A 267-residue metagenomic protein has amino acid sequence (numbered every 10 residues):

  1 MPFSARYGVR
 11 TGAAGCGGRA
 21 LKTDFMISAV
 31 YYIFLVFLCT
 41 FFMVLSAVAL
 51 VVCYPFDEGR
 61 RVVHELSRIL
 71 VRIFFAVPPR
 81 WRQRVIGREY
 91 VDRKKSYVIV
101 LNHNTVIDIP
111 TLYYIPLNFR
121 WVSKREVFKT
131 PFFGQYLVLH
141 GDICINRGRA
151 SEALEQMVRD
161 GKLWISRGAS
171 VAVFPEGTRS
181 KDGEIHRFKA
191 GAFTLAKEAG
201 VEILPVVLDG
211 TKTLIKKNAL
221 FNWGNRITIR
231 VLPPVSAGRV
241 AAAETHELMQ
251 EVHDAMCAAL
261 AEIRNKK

Functional and structural regions predicted by a protein language model:
G12-R82: N-terminal membrane-anchoring alpha-helices
C16-G18, E155-K267: Non-catalytic C-terminal accessory region of glycerolipid acyltransferases and related lyso-lipid remodeling enzymes
M43-E65, A76-P78, R93-A150: Catalytic core of membrane glycerolipid acyltransferases/transacylases, capturing the structured, soluble-facing
P78-I86, L154-E155, T211-T213: Short gly/ser/thr-rich secondary-structure transition/capping motifs
V85, I99, W121, I229-V231: Generic preference for hydrophobic
R88-V91: Glycine-rich helix-loop-beta junction characteristic of Rossmann-like nucleotide cofactor-binding loops
